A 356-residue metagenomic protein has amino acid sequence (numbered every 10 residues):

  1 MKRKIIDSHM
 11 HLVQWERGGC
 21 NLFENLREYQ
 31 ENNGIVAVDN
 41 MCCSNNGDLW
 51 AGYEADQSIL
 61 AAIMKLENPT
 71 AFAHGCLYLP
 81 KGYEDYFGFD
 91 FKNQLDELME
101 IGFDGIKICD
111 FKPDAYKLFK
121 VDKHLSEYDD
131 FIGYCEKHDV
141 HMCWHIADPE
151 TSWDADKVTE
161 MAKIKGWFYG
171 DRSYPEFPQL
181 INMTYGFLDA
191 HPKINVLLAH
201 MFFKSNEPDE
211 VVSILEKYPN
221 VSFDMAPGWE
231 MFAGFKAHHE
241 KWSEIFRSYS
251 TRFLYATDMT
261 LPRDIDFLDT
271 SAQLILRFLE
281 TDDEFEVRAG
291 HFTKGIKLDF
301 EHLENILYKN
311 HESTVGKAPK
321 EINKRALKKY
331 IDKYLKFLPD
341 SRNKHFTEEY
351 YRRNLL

Functional and structural regions predicted by a protein language model:
M1-I63, R325, I331: An N-terminally biased module of ancient metal coordination in phosphate/nucleic-acid-related enzymes
K2-I6, N33-D39, E67-H74, I101-D104 (+4 more regions): Short, well-ordered coil/turn segments that N-cap beta-strands
H9-V13, H145, H200, D258: Histidine-centered divalent metal-coordination motifs
V13-L22, S44-D56, P80-D90, D114-H124 (+3 more regions): Acidic-and-aromatic substrate-binding clefts and catalytic sites of carbohydrate-active enzymes
N21-E28, E54-I63, F89-Q94, L180-T184 (+2 more regions): Alpha-helical scaffolding within the catalytic cores of extracellular/periplasmic polymer-degrading hydrolases
R27, Q179, N195-L356: H/E-rich (His + Asp/Glu) clusters that bind or coordinate divalent metals
N40-C43, I108, W144, L198 (+2 more regions): Conserved beta-strand positions
G52-W167, R172-S173, P219-S222, W229: Active-site gating/metal-coordination segments in enzymes
